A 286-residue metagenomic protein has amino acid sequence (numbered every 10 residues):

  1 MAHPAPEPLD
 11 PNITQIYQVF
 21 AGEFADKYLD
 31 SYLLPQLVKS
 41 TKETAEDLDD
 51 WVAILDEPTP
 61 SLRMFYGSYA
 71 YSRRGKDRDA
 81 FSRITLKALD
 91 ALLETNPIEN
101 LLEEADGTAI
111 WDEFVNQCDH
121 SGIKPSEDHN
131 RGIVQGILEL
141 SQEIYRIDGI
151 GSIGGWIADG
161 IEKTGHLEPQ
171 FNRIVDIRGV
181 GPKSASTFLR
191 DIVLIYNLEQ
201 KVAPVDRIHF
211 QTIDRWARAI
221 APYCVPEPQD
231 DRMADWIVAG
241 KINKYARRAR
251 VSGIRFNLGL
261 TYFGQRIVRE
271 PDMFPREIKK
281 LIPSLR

Functional and structural regions predicted by a protein language model:
M1-L62, I150-R286: C-terminal accessory module of base-excision DNA glycosylases/AP lyases that mediates lesion recognition and DNA
P4, P8-P11, Q15, A53-E57 (+7 more regions): Alpha-helix boundary/N-cap detector
E43-A109, E227: Extended cationic-aromatic binding surfaces that line active-site or macromolecule-binding grooves and engage
F65-A70, I137, F256-L260: Short alpha-helical scaffolding segments that buttress acidic/His motifs in well-ordered protein cores
Y71-K76, Y145, A221, V225 (+1 more regions): Generic helix-packing signal
A91-V193: Alpha-helical ds-nucleic-acid-binding substructure associated with the helix-hairpin-helix region of base-excision DNA
